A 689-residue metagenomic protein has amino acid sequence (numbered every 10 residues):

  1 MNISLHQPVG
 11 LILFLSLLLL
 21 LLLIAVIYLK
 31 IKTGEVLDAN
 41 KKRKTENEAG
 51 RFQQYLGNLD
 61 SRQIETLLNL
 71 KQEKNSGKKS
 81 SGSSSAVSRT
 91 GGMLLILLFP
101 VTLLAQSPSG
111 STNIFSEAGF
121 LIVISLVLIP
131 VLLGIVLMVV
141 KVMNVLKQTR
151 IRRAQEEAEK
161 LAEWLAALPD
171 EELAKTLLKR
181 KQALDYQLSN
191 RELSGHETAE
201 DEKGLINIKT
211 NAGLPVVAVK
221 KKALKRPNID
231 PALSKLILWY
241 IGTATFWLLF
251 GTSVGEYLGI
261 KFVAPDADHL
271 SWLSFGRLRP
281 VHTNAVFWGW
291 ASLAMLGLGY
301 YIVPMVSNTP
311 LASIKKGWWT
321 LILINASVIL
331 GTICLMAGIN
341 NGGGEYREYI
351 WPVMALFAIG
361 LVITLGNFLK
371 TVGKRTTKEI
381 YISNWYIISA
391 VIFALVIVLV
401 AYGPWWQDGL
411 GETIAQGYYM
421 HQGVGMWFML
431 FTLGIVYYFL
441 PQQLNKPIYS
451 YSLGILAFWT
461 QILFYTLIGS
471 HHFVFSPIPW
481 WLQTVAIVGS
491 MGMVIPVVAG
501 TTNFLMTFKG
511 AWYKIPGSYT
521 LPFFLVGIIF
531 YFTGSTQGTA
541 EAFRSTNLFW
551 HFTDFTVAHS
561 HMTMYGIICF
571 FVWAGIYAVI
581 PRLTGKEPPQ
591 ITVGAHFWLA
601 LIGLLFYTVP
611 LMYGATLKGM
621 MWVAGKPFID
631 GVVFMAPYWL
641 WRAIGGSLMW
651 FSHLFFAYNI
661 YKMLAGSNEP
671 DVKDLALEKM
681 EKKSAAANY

Functional and structural regions predicted by a protein language model:
M1-G10, P100-A118: Short, strongly hydrophobic alpha-helical membrane anchors
V9-E35, F120-L146, E157, K209-V216 (+13 more regions): Hydrophobic cores of alpha-helical transmembrane segments in multi-pass integral membrane proteins
G34-L95, S107-N113, V139-I237, A267-L270 (+2 more regions): Extramembrane terminal tails and long inter-domain/linker segments of multi-pass membrane proteins
R89, Y519-P522: Membrane-interfacial loop-to-helix junctions in multi-pass transporters
G92-V101, N325: Hydrophobic alpha-helical transmembrane segments of multi-pass integral membrane proteins
H269-R279, G409-Y419, F549-F552, V633: Juxtamembrane membrane-water interface segments that cap and precede transmembrane helices
G343-V353, E379-S383, G411-H421, P479-G489 (+2 more regions): Non-cytosolic membrane-interface motifs at loop->transmembrane helix junctions
T371-E379, F439-P447, S476, A511-Y513: Inter-helical turn/loop segments and adjacent helix faces that build the functional surface of alpha-helical bundle
